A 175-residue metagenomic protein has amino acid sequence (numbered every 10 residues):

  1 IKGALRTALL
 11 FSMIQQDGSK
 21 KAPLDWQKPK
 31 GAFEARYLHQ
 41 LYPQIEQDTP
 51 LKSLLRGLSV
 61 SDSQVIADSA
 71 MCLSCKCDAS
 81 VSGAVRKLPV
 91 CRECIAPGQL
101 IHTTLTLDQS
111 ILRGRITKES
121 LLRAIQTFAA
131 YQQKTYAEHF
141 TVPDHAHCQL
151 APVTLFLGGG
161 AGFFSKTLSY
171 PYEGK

Functional and structural regions predicted by a protein language model:
I1-K175: Basic, Gly/Ser/Thr-rich N-terminal segments that form RNA-phosphate-binding interfaces in CRISPR RAMP
